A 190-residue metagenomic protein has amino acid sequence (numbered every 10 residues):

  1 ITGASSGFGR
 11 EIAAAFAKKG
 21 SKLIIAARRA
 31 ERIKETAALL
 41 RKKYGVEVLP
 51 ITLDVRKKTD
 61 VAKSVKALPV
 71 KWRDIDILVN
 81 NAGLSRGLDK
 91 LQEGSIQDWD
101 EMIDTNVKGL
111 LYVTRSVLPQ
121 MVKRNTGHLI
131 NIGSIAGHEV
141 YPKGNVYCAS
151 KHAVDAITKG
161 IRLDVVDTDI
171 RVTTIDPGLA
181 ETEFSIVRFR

Functional and structural regions predicted by a protein language model:
S5-S6: Conserved glycine-rich cofactor-binding loop
S21-E35: Conserved glycine-rich Rossmann-like NAD(P)H-binding loop of the short-chain dehydrogenase/reductase
A30, T52-K63, I96: The beta1-alpha1 cofactor-binding region of Rossmann-like NAD(H)/NADP(H)-dependent oxidoreductases
D89-L91, S95-D100: Substrate-binding pocket helix/loop in short-chain dehydrogenase/reductase
G94, V140-C148, G160, R188: Active-site loop-to-helix junction immediately N-terminal to the catalytic Tyr of the SDR YXXXK motif in Rossmann-fold
T114, S150: Active-site helix of classical SDR
S134: Residue(s) in the substrate-gating loop at a strand-loop-helix junction that position the organic substrate next
